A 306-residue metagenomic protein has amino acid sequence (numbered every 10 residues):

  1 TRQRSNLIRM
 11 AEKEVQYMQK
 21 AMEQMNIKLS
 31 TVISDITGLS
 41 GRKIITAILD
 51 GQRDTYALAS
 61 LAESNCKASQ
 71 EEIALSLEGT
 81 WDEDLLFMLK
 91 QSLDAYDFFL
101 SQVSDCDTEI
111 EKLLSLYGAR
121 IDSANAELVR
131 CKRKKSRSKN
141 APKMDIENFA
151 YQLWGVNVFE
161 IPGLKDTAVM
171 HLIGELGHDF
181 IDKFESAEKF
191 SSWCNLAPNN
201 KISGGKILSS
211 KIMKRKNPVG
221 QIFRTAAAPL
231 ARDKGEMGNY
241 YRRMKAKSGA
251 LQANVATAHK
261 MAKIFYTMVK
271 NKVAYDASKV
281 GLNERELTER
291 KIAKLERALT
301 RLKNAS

Functional and structural regions predicted by a protein language model:
T1-S306: A detector of single, family-specific signature residues that are central to catalytic or substrate-handling motifs
